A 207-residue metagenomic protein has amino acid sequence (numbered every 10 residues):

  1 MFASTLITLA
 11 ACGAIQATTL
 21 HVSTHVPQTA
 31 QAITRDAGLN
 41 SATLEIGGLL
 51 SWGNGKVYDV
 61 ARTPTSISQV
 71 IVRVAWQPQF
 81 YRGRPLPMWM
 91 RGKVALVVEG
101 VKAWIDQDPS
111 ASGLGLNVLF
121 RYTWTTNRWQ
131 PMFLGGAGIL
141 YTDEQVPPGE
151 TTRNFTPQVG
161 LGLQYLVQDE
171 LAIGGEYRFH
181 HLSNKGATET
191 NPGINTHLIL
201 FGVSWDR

Functional and structural regions predicted by a protein language model:
M1-G38: Cleavable N-terminal export/targeting peptides
V26-A42, Q79-V94, T125-Q130, V167-L171: Short loop/turn motifs that connect adjacent beta-strands in outer-membrane beta-barrel proteins
G38, A61-S68, Q107-S112, P148-N154 (+1 more regions): Replace "Gram-negative outer membrane beta-barrel proteins" with "bacterial and organellar outer membrane beta-barrel
A42-K56, L96-K102, F133-I139, G175-F179: Transmembrane beta-barrel strands of outer-membrane/channel proteins
S51-I71: Surface-exposed strand-loop-strand hairpins of Gram-negative outer-membrane beta-barrel proteins
G55-D59, I105-S110, T142-V146, N184-T188: Outer-membrane beta-barrel proteins
V70-P78, I194-R207: Outer-membrane beta-barrel "beta-signal"
V72-V74, L116-F120, F133, V159-L161 (+1 more regions): Membrane-embedded beta-strands of outer-membrane beta-barrel proteins, especially the hydrophobic/small aromatic
